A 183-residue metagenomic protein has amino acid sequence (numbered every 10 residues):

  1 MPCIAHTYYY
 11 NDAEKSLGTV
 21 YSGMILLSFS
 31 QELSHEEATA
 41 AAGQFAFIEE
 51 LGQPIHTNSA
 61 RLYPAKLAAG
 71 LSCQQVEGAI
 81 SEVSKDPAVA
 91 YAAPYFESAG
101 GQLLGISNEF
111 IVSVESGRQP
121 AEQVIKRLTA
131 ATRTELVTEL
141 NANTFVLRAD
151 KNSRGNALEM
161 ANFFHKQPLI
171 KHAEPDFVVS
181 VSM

Functional and structural regions predicted by a protein language model:
M1-M183: Primarily auto-inhibitory N-terminal propeptides
